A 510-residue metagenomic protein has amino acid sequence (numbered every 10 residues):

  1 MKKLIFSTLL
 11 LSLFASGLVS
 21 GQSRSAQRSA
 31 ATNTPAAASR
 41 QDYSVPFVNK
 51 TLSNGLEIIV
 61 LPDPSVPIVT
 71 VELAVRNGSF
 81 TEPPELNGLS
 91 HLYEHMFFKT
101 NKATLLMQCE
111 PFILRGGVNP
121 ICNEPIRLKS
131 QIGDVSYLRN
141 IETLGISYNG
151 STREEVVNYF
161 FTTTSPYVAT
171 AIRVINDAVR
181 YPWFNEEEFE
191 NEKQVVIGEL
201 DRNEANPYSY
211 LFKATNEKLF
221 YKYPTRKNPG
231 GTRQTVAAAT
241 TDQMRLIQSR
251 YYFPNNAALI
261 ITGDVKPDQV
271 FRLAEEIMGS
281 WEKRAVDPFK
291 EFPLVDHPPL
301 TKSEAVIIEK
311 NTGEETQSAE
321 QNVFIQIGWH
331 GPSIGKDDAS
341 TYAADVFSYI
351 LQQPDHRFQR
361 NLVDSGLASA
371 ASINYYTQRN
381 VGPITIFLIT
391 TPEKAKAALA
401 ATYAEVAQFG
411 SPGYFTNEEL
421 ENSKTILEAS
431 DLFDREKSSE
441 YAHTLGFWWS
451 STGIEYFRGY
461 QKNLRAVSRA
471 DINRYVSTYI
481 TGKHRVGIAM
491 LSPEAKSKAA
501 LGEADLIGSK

Functional and structural regions predicted by a protein language model:
M1-L4: Positively charged n-region of N-terminal signal peptides that target proteins for export
S7-G17: Bacterial N-terminal signal peptides
Q22-T81, L105-P166, N203-N256, S280-I334 (+6 more regions): Non-catalytic beta-strand/loop surface segments
G78-P83, A103, Y181, N185 (+6 more regions): Short beta-strands and strand-coil junctions in structured, solvent-facing domains, enriched
N87-N101, L362: Active-site SXXK
A178-F184, M278-A285, A404-Y414: A common structural junction motif
